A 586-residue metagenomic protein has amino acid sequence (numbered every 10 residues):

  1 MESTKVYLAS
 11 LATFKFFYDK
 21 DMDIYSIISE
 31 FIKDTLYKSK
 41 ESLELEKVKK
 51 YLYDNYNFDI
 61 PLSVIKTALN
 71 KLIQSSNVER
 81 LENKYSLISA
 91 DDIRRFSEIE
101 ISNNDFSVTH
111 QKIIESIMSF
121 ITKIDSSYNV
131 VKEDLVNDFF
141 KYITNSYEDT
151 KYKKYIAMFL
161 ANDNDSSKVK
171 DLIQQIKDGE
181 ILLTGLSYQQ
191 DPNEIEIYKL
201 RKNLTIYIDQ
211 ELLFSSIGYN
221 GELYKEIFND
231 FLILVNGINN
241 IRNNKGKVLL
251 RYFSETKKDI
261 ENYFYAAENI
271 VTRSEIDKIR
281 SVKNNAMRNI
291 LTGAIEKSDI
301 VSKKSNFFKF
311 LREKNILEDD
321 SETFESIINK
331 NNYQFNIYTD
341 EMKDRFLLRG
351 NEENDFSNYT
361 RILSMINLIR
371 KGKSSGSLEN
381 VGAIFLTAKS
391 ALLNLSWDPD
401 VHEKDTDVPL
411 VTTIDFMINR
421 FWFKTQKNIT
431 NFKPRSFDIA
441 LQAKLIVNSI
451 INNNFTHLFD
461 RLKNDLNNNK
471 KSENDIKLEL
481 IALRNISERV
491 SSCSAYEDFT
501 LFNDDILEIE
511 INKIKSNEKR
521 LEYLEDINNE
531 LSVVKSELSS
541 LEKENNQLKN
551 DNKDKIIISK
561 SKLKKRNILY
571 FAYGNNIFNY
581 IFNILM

Functional and structural regions predicted by a protein language model:
E2-T35, L45-K47, Y51-Y56, L62-E82 (+2 more regions): Active-site-proximal, substrate-binding regions of enzyme catalytic domains and RNA-binding/basic surfaces
E41-S42: Gly/serine-rich nucleotide phosphate-binding loop at the start of the catalytic core of nucleotide/ADP-ribose-handling
T387-K389: Active-site proximal loops enriched in glycine and acidic residues that flank catalytic Cys/His/Asp and coordinate
S559-M586: Hydrophobic, helix-forming membrane-interacting segments
